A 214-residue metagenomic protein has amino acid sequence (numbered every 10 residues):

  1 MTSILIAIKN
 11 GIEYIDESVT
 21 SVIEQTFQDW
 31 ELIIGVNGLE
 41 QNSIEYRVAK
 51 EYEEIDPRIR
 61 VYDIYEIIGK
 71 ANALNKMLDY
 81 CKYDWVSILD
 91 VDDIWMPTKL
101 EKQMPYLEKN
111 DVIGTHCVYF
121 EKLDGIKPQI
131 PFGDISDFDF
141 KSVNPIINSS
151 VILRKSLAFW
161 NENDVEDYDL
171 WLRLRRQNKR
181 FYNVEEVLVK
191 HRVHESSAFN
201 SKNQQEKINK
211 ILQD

Functional and structural regions predicted by a protein language model:
M1-S3, E31, D169: Cell-envelope/extracellular polymer assembly enzymes that use nucleotide-activated donors
G11-E24: Short, well-formed alpha-helical segments that are part of the catalytic scaffolds of diverse glycosyltransferases
S21-D63: Acidic donor-binding segment of Leloir-type glycosyltransferases
L39-E40, D63-K70, I94: Short, acidic/glycine-rich phosphate-metal binding loop used to engage nucleotide
E45, I64-C81: Glycine-rich, basic loop-to-helix element that forms the pyrophosphate-binding segment of sugar-nucleotide handling
V86: Short aromatic/hydrophobic "clamp" motif used to bind/position activated sugar donors
T98-K127: Conserved donor NDP-sugar-binding/catalytic core segment of glycosyltransferases
I135-K207: Conserved nucleotide-sugar donor-binding catalytic segment
